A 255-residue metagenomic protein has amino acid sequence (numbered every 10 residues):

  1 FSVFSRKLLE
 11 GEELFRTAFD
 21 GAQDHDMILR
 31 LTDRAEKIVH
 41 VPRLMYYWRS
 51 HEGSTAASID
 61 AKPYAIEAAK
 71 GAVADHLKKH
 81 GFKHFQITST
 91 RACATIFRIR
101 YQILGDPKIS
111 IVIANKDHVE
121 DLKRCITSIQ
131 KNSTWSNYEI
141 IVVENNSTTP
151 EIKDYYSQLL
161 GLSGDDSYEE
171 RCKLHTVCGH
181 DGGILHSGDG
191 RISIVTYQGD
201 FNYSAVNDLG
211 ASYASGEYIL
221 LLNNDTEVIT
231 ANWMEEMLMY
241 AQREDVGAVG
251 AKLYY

Functional and structural regions predicted by a protein language model:
E12-L29, Y64, E227: Donor nucleotide-sugar recognition loop
F19, L29-W48, G71-T90: Catalytic donor-sugar/metal-binding loop of nucleotide-sugar-dependent glycosyltransferases
D26, K108-V112, E139: Cell-envelope/extracellular polymer assembly enzymes that use nucleotide-activated donors
E52-A114, V119-C125, N146-T149, D154 (+2 more regions): Non-catalytic membrane-proximal stalk/linker segments that position and tether the catalytic domains
T127-N137: Short, acidic, metal-binding catalytic loop of nucleotide-sugar glycosyltransferases
Y197-A214, N232: Glycine-rich, basic loop-to-helix element that forms the pyrophosphate-binding segment of sugar-nucleotide handling
I219: Short aromatic/hydrophobic "clamp" motif used to bind/position activated sugar donors
T226-Y255: Conserved donor NDP-sugar-binding/catalytic core segment of glycosyltransferases
